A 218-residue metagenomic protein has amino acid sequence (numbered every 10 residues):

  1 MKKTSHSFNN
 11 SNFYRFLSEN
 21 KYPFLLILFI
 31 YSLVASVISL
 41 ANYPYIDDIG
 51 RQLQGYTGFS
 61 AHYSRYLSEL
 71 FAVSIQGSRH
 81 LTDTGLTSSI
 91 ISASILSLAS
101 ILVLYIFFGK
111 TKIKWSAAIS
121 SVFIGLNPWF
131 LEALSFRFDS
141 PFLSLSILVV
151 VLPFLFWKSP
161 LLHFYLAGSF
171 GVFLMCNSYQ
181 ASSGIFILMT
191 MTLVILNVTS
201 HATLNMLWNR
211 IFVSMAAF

Functional and structural regions predicted by a protein language model:
F16-Y45, F218: Transmembrane signal-anchor helices characteristic of membrane glycosylation enzymes that use polyprenol
V34-L53, F59-F71: Extracytoplasmic catalytic/substrate-binding loops of multi-pass membrane glycan-assembly enzymes
F59-I90, S94: Short hydrophobic/aromatic helix or loop-helix immediately within or flanking a transmembrane segment in polytopic
A61, R65, S92-S94, I113-K158 (+2 more regions): Membrane-interface micro-motifs in multi-pass membrane enzymes
A99-A117, K158-L162: Transmembrane alpha-helical segments of multipass membrane enzymes and assembly factors that act on membrane-embedded
V150-Y165, T199-L204: Membrane-interface transmembrane helices that cradle and orient dolichyl/undecaprenyl
F164-Q180, I185-F186, M191: Membrane-interface alpha helices of multi-pass inner-membrane proteins
I185-A217: Perimembrane helix-loop-helix junctions
